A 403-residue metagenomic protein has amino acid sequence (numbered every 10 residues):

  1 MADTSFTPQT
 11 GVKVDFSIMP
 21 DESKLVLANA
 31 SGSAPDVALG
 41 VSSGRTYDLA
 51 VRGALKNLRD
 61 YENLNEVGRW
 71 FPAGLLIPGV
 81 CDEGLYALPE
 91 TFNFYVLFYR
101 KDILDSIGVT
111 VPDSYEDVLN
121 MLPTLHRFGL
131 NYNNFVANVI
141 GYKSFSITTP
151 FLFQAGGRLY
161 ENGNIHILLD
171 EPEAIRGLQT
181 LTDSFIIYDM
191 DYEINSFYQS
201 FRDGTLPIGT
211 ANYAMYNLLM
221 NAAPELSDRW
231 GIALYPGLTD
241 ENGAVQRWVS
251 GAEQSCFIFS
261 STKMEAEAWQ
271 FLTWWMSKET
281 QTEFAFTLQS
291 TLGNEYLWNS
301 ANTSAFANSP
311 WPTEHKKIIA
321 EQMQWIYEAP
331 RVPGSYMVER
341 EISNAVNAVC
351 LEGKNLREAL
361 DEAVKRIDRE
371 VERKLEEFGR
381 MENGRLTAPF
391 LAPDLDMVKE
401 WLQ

Functional and structural regions predicted by a protein language model:
M1-Y47, V111, R357-E358, E362-Q403: Conserved N-terminal structural module of periplasmic/extracytoplasmic solute-binding proteins
P8-A73, P78, D102-D113, P207-I208 (+1 more regions): Extracytoplasmic "Venus flytrap"/periplasmic binding protein-like
S43-V96, T110, D117-L119, I147 (+2 more regions): Hinge/lid segment of periplasmic solute-binding proteins
R59-F71, G157-R176, A222-P224, G237-R247 (+2 more regions): Short, solvent-exposed loop/beta-turn-alpha elements that line the ligand-binding surface or hinge of extracytoplasmic
C81-E90, Y95, D117-I167, E173-A174 (+1 more regions): Extracytoplasmic/periplasmic solute-binding protein
L122-P123, G163-I194, Y235-L238: Glycine-centered hinge/linker elements that transmit conformational signals in sensory and ligand-binding systems
D183, I187, A223-Y296, Q324-R331: Extracytoplasmic/periplasmic substrate-recognition and gating elements
A233-G237, F286-N344, A348, R380-Q403: Long, aromatic- and glycine/proline-rich binding clefts that accommodate carbohydrate-like moieties
